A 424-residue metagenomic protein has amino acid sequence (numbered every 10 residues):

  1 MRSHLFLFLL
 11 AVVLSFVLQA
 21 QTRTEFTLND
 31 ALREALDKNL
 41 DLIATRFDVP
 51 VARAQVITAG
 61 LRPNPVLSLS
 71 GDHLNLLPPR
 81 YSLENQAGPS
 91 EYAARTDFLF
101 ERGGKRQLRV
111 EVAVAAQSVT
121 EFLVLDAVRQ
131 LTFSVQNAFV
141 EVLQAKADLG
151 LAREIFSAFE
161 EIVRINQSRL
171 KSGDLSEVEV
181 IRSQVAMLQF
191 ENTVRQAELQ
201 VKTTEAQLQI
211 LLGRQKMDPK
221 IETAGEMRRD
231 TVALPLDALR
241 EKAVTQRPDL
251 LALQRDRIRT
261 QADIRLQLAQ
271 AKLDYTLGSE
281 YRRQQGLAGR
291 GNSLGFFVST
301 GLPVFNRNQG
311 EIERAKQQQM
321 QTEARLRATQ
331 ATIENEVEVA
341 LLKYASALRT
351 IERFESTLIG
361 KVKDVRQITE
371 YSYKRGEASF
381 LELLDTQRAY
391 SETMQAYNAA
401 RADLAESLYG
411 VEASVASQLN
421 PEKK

Functional and structural regions predicted by a protein language model:
L7, Q21, A396-K424: Acidic, low-complexity, intrinsically disordered peripheral segments
L7-V17: Bacterial N-terminal signal peptides
T22-L32: Regulatory alphaC helix of protein kinase catalytic domains
T22-T24, S68-R102, R109, E222-A233 (+2 more regions): Small/polar, glycine/serine/threonine/aspartate-rich low-complexity segments that form flexible
F26, A127-K242, A340-K343, A347 (+1 more regions): Periplasmic alpha-helical coiled-coil/stalk elements that build and connect Gram-negative outer-membrane
L32-L36, D97, V119, L175 (+5 more regions): Amphipathic alpha-helical coiled-coil scaffold segments and their short linker/junction regions
R33-I43, P50-P65, A94-E111, F122-R129 (+7 more regions): A glycine-/polar-enriched beta->alpha junction
A44-A59, A127, L131-L151, E161-V163 (+5 more regions): Amphipathic alpha-helical coiled-coil segments
